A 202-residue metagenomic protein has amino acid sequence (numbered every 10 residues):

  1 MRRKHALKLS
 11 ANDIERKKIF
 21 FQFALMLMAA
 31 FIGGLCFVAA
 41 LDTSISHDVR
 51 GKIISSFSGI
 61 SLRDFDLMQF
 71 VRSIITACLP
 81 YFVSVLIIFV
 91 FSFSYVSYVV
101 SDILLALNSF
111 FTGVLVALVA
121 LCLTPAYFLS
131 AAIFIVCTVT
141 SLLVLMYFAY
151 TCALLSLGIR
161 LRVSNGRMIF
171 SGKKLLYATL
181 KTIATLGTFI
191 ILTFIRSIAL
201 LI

Functional and structural regions predicted by a protein language model:
K4-F20, R63-D64, G166-K173: Cytosolic juxtamembrane amphipathic/interface segments immediately preceding and feeding into a transmembrane helix
D13-D48: N-terminal signal-anchor transmembrane alpha helix
H47-Q69: Perimembrane loop-to-helix junctions flanking transmembrane segments
Q69-Y98: Individual transmembrane alpha-helix segments
F89-G113, S164-L180: Cytoplasmic juxtamembrane regions at transmembrane-helix boundaries
S101-V136, L180-S197: Hydrophobic alpha-helical transmembrane segments of integral membrane proteins
S130-F148: Alpha-helical transmembrane segments
L143-I202: Terminal transmembrane helical module of multi-pass membrane proteins
